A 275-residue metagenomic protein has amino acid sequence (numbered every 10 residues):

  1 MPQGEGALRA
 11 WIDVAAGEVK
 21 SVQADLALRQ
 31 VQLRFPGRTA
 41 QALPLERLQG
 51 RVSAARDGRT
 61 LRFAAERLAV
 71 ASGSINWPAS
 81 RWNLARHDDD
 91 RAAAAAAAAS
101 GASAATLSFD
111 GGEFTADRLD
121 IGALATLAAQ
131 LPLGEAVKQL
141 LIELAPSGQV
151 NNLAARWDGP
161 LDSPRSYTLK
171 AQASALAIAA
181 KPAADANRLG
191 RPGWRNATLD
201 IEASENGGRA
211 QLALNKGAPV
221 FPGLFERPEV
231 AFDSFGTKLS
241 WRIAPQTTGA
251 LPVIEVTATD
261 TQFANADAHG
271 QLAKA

Functional and structural regions predicted by a protein language model:
M1-S21, D25-A71, A94-A186, L199-I201 (+2 more regions): Extended amphipathic, helix-rich lipid-handling scaffolds
E66-I75, S80-W82: Hydrophobic/aromatic interaction determinants used to assemble and anchor large protein complexes
R81-W82, R86-D88, G101: Polar/acidic, low-complexity leader/linker segments enriched in S/T/G and N/D
L189-R191: Short consensus segments that form the blades of beta-propeller domains, in both extracellular/periplasmic
W194-N196: Active-site pocket-lining segments that scaffold enzyme catalytic pockets across diverse folds
